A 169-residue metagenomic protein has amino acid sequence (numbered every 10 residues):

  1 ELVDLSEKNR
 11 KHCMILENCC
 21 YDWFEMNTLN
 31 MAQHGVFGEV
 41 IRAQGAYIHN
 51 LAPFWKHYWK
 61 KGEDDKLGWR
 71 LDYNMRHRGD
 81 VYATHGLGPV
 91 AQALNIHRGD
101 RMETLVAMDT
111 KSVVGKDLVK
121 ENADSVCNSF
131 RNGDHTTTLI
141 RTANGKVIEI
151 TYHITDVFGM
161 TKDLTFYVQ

Functional and structural regions predicted by a protein language model:
E1-L5: Beta-loop-alpha module in the N-terminal Rossmann-like domain of NAD(P)-dependent dehydrogenases, especially those
N9-M14, C19-S129: Predominantly a Rossmann-like dinucleotide-binding segment in NAD(P)-dependent oxidoreductases
F37, R141-A143: A short, structured loop/turn motif at beta-sheet edges
V40, M102, H135, K162-D163: A structure-centric signal for secondary-structure junctions around beta-strands
C127-D134, A143-Q169: NAD(P)-dinucleotide binding in Rossmann-like oxidoreductases
